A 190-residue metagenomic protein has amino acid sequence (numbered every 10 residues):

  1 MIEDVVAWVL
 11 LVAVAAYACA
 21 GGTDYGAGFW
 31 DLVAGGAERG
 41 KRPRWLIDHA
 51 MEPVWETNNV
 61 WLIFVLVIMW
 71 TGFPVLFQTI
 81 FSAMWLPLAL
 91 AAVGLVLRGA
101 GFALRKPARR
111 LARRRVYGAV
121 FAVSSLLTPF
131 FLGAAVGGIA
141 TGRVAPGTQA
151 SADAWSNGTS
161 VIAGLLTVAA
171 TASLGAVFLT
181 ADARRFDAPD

Functional and structural regions predicted by a protein language model:
M1-L10, W70-W85, G137-S160: Helix-coil boundary and interhelical linker segments in multi-pass alpha-helical membrane proteins
M1-T57, I63-L66: N-terminal signal-anchor module of multipass membrane proteins
V6-A18, F81-G94, A122-V123, W155-A172: Alpha-helical transmembrane segments
A20-V33, A92-R105, A170-A183: Membrane-water interface of transmembrane alpha-helices
G21, R39, L88, A92 (+1 more regions): Catalytic cores of large soluble enzymes that bind and process phosphate-bearing ligands
G36-W45, I68-S82, R184-D190: Compositionally biased, low-complexity linear motifs
E52-S124, G142: Membrane-interface helix-loop-helix modules in multi-pass inner-membrane proteins
L104-D190: Long, contiguous internal "core" modules enriched in hydrophobic/ aromatic residues
